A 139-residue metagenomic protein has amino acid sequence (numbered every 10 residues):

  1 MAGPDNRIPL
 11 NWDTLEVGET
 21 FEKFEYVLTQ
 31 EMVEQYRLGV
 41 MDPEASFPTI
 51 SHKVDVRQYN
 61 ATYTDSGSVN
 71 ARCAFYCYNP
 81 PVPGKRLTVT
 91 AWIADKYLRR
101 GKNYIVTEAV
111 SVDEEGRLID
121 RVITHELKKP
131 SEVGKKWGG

Functional and structural regions predicted by a protein language model:
M1-R72, V133-G139: Hot-dog-fold acyl-thioester-processing enzymes
G3-P4, P81-G139: HotDog/MaoC-like acyl-thioester-processing domains
I8, A71-Y78, W92-I93: Short structured motifs
Q35, G39, G67, N79-P80 (+2 more regions): Short histidine-centered beta-strand/loop micro-motifs that create catalytic or ligand/metal-coordination sites
D55-R57, R72, Y76-P80, L87: Short glycine/proline-centered loop/turn elements that form peptide/ligand docking sites
